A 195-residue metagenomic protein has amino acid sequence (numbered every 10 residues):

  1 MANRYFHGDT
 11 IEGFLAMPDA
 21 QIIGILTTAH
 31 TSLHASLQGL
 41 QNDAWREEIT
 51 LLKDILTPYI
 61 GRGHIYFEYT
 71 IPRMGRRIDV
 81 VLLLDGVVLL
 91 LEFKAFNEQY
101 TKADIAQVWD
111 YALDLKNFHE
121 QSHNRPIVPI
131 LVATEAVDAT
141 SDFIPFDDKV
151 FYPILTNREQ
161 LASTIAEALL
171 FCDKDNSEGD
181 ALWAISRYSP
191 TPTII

Functional and structural regions predicted by a protein language model:
M1-P190: Accessory nucleic-acid engagement/destabilization modules that flank
T191-I195: Short, intrinsically disordered, charge-balanced linker/junction segments flanking boundaries in proteins
